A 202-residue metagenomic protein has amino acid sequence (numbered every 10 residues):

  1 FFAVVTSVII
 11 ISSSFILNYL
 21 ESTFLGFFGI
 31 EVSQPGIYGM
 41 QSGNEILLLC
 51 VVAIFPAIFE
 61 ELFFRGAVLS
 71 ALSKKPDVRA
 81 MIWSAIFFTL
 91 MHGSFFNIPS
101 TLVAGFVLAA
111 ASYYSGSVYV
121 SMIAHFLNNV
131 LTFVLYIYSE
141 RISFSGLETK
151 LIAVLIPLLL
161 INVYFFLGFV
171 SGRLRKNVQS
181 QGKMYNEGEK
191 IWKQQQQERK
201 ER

Functional and structural regions predicted by a protein language model:
F1-I58: Juxtamembrane helix-loop-helix connectors linking adjacent transmembrane helices in multi-pass membrane enzymes
E45-R202: Transmembrane helix-loop-helix hairpins at the membrane interface of multi-pass integral membrane proteins
